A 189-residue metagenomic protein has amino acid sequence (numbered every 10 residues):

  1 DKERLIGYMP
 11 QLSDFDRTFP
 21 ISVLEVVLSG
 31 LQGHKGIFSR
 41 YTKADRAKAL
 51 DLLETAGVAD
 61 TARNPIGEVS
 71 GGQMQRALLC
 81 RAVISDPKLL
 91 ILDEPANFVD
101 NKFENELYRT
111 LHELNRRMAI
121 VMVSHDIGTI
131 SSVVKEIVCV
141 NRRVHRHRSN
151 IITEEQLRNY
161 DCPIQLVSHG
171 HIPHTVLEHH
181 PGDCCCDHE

Functional and structural regions predicted by a protein language model:
L28, K43-T61: Conserved ABC ATPase "signature" region
P65-V69, Q73: Conserved ABC ATPase signature
L79-C80, L107: Hydrophobic anchor residue at the start of the ABC signature
L90-E94: Catalytic Walker B motif of ABC-type/P-loop ATPase nucleotide-binding domains
E104-R116: Helical segment within the ABC ATPase nucleotide-binding domain
K135-I151: H-loop (His-switch) and adjacent beta-strand-loop-beta switch element of ABC-type ATPase nucleotide-binding domains
I151-E189: ABC ATPase nucleotide-binding domains
